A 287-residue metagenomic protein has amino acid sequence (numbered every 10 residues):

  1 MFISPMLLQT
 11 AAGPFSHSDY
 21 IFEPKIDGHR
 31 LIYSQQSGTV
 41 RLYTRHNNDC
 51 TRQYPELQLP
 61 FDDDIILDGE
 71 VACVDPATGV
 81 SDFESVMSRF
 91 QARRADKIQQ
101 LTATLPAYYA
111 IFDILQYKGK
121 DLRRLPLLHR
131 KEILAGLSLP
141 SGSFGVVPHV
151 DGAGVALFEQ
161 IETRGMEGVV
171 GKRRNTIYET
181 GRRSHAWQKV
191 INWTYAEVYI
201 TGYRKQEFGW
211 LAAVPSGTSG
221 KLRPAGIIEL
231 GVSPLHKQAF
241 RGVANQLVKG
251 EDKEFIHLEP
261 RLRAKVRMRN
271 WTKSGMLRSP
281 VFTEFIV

Functional and structural regions predicted by a protein language model:
M1-V287: Catalytic cores of nucleic-acid ligases and guanylyltransferases
